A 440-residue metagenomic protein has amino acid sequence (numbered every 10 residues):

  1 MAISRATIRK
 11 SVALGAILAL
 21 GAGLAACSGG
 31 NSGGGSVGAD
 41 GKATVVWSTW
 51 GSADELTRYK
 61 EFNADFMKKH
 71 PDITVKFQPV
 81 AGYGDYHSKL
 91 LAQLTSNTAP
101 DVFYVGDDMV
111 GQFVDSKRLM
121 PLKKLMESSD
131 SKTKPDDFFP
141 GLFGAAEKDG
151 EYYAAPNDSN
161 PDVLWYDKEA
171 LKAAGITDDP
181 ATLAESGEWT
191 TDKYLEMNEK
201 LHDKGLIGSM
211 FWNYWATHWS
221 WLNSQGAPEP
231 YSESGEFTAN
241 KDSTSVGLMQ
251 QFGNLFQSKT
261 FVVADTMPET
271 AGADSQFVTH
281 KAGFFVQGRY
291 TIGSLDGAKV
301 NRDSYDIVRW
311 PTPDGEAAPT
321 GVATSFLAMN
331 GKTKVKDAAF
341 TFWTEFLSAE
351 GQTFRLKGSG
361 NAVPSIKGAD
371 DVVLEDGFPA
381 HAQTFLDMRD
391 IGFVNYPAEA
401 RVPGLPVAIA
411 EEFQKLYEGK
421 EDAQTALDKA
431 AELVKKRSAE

Functional and structural regions predicted by a protein language model:
A2-D115, E127-K134, D178, D314 (+7 more regions): Conserved N-terminal structural module of periplasmic/extracytoplasmic solute-binding proteins
N31, K148-N157, D162, W189-T238 (+1 more regions): Extracytoplasmic/periplasmic solute-binding protein
K68-K69, Q257-T260, G297-N361, E421: Extracytoplasmic/periplasmic substrate-recognition and gating elements
P79-K89, D108, G187-K193, A264-V278 (+1 more regions): Short helix-initiation/N-cap motifs at beta->coil->alpha
D108-V163, D192, D306-V308, D376-G377: Hinge/lid segment of periplasmic solute-binding proteins
K123-D137, A181-G187, P228-G247, G297-K299 (+1 more regions): Short, solvent-exposed loop/beta-turn-alpha elements that line the ligand-binding surface or hinge of extracytoplasmic
L195-N198, G235-T266: Glycine-centered hinge/linker elements that transmit conformational signals in sensory and ligand-binding systems
N361-P364, A382-V434: C-terminal capping/gating helix-and-loop segments adjacent to ligand/active sites or protein-protein/ligand interfaces
